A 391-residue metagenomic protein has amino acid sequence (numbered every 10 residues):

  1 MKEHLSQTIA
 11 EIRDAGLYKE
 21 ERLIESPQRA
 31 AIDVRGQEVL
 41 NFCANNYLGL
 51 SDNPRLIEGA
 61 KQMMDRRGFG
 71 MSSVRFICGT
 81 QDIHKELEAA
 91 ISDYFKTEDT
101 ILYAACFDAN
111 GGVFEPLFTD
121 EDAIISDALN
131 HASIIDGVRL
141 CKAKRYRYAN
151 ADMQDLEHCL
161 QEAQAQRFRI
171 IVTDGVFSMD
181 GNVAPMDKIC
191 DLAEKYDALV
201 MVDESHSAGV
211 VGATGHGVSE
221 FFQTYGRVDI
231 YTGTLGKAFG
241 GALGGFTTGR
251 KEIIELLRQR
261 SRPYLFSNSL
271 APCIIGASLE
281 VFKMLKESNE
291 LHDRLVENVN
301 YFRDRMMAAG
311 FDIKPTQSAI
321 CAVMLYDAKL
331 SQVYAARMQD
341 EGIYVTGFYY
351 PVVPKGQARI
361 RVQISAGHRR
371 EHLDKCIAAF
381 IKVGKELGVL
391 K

Functional and structural regions predicted by a protein language model:
K2-F69, A198: N-terminal "arm"/small-domain region of PLP-dependent enzymes with the aminotransferase-like
P54, E58-Q62, R66, A89 (+3 more regions): PLP-dependent enzyme catalytic core of the Aspartate aminotransferase-like
V74-T80, E88-G112: Short loop-beta-helix segment that forms the pyridoxal 5′-phosphate
V113-A132: Conserved PLP-anchoring active-site segment centered on the Schiff-base-forming lysine
Y146, N150-V202: Active-site phosphate-binding strand-loop segment of PLP-dependent enzymes
Y196-L199, H206, V211-Q317: Active-site C-terminal subdomain of aminotransferase-like
D293-F302, M307-G342, V352, G356-Q357 (+1 more regions): Conserved PLP-binding catalytic core of the aspartate aminotransferase-like
